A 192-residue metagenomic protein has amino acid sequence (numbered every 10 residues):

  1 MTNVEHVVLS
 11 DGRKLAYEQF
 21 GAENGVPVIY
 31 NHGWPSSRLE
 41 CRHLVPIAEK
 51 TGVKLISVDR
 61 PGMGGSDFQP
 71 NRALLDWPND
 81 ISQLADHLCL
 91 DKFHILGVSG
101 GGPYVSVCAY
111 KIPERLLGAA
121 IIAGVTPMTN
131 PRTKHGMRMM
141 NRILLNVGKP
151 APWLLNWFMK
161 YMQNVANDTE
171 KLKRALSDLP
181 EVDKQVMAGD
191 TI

Functional and structural regions predicted by a protein language model:
M1-H6, E18, I192: An N-terminal hydrophobic leader/cap segment in hydrolases
L9: Acidic surface patches and DE-rich sequence motifs
R13-D67: Conserved HGGG/HGGXW glycine-rich cap/lid loop of the alpha/beta-hydrolase fold
F68-A73: Short glycine-enriched, charge-decorated loop/helix-capping segments at active-site entrances that position
D76-H94: Conserved acidic catalytic loop of the alpha/beta-hydrolase fold
D91-G136: Conserved hydrolase catalytic core segment
G118-M162: A catalytic-pocket lid/entrance helix-loop region that shapes and gates access to the active site across common
M139-M140, K149-I192: Alpha/beta-hydrolase
